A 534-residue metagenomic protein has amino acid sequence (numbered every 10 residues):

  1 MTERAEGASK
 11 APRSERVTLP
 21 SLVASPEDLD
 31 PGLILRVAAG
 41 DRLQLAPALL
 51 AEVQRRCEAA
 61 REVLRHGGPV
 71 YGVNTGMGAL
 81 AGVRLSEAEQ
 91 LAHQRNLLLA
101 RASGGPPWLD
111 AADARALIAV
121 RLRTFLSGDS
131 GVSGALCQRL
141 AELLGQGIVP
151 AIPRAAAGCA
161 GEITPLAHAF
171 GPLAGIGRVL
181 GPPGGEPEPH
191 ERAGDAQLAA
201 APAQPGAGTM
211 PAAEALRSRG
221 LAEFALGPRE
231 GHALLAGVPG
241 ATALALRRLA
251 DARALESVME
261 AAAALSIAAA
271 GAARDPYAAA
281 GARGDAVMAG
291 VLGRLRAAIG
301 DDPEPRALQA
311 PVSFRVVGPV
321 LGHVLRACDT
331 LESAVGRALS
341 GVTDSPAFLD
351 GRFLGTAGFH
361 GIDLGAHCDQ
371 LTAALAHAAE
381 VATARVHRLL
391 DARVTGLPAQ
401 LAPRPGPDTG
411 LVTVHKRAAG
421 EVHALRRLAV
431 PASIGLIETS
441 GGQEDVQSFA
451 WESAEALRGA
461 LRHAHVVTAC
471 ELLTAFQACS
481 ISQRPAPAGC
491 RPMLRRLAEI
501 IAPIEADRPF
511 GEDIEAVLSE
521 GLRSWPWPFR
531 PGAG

Functional and structural regions predicted by a protein language model:
M1-T18, C159, E186-P205: Intrinsically disordered, low-complexity proline-rich regions
S9, G82-R84, D129: Short, conserved acidic/polar surface loops in the N-terminal third of protein domains
E15-L49, R56-L64, G68, A167 (+3 more regions): C-terminal auxiliary extensions adjacent to catalytic cores
V17-G67, Q94-I152, L249, G281-A282: Glycine-rich, flexible loop motifs
Y71-H93, A100-F125, A151-G175, G194 (+4 more regions): FAD-binding core of FAD-dependent oxidoreductases, characterized by glycine-rich FAD pyrophosphate-binding loops
M77, R123-T124, L144, A156-G161 (+3 more regions): Acidic, glycine-rich active-site loops and adjacent beta-strand->loop/helix elements that engage anionic groups
E87-A88, Q94, A114, G134 (+4 more regions): General N-terminal targeting signals
D129-S130, I163, A379: Short helix-coil transition sites and intra-membrane helix breaks within transmembrane domains of multi-pass
